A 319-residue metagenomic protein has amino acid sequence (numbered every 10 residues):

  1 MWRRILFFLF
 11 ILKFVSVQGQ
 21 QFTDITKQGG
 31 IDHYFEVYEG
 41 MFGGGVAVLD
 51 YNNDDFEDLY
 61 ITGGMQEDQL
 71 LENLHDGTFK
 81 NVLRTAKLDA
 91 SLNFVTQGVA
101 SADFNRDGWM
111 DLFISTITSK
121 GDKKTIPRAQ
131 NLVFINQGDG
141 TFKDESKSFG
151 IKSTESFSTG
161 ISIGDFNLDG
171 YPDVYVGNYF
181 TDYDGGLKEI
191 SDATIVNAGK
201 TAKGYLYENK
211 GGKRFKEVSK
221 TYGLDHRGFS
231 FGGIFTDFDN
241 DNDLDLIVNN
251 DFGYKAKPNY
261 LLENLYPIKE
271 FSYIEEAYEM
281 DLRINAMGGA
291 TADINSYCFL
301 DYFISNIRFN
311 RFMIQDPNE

Functional and structural regions predicted by a protein language model:
R4-K13: Sec-dependent N-terminal signal peptides
V17-E319: Acidic, glycine/proline-rich Ca2+-coordinating loop motifs
